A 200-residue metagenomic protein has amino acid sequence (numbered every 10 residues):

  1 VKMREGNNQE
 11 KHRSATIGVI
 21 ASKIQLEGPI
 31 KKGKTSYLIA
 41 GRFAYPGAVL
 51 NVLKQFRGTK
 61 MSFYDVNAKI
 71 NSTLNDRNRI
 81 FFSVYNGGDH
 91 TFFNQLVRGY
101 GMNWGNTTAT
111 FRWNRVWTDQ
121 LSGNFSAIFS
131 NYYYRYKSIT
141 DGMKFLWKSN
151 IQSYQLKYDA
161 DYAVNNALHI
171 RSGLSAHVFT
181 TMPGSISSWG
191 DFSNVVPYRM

Functional and structural regions predicted by a protein language model:
V1-E5, K11-T73, F81-Y85: Predominantly transmembrane beta-strands of Gram-negative outer membrane beta-barrel pores used for transport
K2-M3, N7-I17, A21-Q25, K31-G33 (+7 more regions): Well-ordered, non-transmembrane segments within structured domains
G6-N8, S22, P46-L53, D89-L96 (+2 more regions): Sequence/structural signature of outer-membrane beta-barrel proteins
N8-R13, V49-K69, Q95-N106, T140-Q155: Outer-membrane beta-barrel proteins
N71-D89, N103-M200: Face-selective signature of the C-terminal outer-membrane beta-barrel domain
